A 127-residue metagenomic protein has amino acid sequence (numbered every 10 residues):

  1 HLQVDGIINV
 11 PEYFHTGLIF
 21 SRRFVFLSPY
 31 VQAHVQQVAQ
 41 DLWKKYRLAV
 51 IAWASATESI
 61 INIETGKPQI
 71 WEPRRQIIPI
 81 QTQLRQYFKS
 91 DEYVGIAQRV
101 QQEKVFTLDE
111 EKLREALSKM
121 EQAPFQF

Functional and structural regions predicted by a protein language model:
H1-L2: Conserved acetyl-CoA-binding loop-helix of GNAT-fold acetyltransferases
D5: Short acidic/polar active-site loop segments enriched in Thr and Asp
I8-F127: Terminal substrate-recognition subdomain of acyl/acetyltransferases
